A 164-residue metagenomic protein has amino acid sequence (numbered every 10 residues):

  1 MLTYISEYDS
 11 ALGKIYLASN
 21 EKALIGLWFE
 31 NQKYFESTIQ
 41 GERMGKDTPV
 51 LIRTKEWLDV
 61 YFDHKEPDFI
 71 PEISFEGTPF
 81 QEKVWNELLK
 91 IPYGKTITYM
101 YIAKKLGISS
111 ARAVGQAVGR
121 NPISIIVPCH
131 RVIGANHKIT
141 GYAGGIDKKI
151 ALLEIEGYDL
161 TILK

Functional and structural regions predicted by a protein language model:
M1-I108, I155, D159-K164: Basic nucleic-acid-binding alpha-helical/helix-turn surface characteristic of O6-alkylguanine DNA
A113-V114: Helix-turn-helix DNA-binding helix
V118, I126: Major-groove DNA-recognition helix of helix-turn-helix-type DNA-binding domains
N121: Substrate-binding/gating loop at the entrance of the active-site cleft, primarily in PLP-dependent aminotransferase-like
C129-H130, L152: Hydrophobic alpha-helical packing residues
R131-A135: Short, basic, alpha-helical segments at the C-terminal edge of helix-turn-helix-like DNA-binding modules
H137-K164: …primarily DNA-binding HTH/wHTH and HhH modules…
